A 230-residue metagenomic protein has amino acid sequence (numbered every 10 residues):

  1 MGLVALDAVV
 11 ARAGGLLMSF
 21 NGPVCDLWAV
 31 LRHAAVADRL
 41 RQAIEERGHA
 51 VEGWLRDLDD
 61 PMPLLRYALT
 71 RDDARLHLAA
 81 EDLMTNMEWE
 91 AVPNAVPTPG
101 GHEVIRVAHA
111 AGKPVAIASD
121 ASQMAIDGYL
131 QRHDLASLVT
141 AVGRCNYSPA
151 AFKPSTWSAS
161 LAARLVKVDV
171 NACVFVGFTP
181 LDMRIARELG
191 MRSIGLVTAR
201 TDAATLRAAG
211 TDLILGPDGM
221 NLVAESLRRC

Functional and structural regions predicted by a protein language model:
M1-R56: Active-site neighborhood of HAD-like aspartate-dependent phosphohydrolases
S19, G177-F178: Acidic di-acidic motifs
V36-E90, H102: A metal-dependent, Asp-based hydrolase signature
W89-I117, Q123-D127, T156: Short, acidic loop-to-helix structural element flanking the phosphoryl-transfer center in phosphate-processing enzymes
Q123-V174, P180-R184, E188, A203-R207: Substrate-recognition "cap/lid" segment bordering the active-site pocket of phosphatases
L213-G219: Short acidic-hydrophobic, aromatic-tinged amphipathic segments that line or gate anion-handling sites
M220-C230: Short amphipathic alpha-helix with an adjacent loop that forms part of the alpha/beta core around
